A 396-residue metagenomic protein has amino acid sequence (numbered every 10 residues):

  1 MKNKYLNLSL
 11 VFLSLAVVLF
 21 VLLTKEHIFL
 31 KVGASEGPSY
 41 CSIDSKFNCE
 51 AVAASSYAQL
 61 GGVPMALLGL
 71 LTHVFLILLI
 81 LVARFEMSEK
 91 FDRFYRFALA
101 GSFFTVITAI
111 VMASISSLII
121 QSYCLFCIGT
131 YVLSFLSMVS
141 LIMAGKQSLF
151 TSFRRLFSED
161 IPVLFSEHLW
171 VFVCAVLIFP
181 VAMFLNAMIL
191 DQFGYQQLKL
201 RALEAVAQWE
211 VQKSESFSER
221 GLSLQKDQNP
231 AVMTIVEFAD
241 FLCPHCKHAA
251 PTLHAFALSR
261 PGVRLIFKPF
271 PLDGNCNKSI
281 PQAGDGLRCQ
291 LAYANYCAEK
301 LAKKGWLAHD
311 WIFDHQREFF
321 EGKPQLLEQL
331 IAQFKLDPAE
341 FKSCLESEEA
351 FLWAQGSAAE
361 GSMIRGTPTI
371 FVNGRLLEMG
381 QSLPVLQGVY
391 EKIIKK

Functional and structural regions predicted by a protein language model:
K2-Y195: Membrane-interfacial helix-loop segments of redox and metal-homeostasis proteins, especially TM-loop-TM junctions
G37, S45, I120-Y123, A239-L242 (+4 more regions): Secretory pathway export signals and precursors
C41, C49, C124-C127, L190 (+5 more regions): Disulfide-bonded cysteines in secreted/extracellular proteins and peptides
D44, P230, R260-G262: Short, well-ordered coil/turn elements that cap or connect secondary structure elements
P64, A239-L242, G366: Short pre-active-site segment immediately N-terminal to redox-active cysteine/selenocysteine motifs in thiol-based
L156, P162-L164, H168, A175 (+4 more regions): C-terminal cap of thioredoxin/glutaredoxin-like
A182-A231, V236: Membrane-interface segments at or immediately adjacent to transmembrane helices that form the boundary between
V236, F241, K247-A332, S362: Structural alpha/beta surface segment adjacent to cysteine/selenocysteine redox centers across thiol/disulfide enzymes
